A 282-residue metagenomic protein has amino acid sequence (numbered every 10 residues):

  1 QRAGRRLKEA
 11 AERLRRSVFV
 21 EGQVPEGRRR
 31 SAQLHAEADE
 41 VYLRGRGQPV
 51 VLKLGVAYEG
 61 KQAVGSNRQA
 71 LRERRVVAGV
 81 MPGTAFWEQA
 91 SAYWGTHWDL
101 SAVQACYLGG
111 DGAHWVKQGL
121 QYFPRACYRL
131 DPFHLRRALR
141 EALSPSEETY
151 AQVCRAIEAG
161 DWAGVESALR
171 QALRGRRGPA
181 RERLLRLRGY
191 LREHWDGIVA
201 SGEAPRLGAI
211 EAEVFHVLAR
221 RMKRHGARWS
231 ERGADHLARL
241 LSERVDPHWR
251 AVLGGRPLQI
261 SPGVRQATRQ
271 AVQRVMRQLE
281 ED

Functional and structural regions predicted by a protein language model:
Q1-D282: Catalytic center-proximal scaffold of phosphoryl-transfer enzymes
